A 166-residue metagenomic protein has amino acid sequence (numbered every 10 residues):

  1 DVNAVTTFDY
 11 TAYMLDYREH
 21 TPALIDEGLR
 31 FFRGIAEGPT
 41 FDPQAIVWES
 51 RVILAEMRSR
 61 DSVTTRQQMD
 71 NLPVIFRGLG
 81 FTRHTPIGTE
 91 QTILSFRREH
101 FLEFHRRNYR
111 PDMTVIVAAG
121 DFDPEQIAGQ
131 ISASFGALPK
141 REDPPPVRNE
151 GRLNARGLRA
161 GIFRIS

Functional and structural regions predicted by a protein language model:
D1-A23, Q44-A45, S59-M113, A133 (+1 more regions): Non-catalytic beta-strand/loop surface segments
L15-E49: M16/insulysin-pitrilysin zinc metalloprotease superfamily fold
E19-P22, G120-E125: Helix N-cap motif at beta-to-alpha junctions
G28-R33, A128-F135: Short amphipathic alpha-helices in soluble, non-transmembrane regions that often serve as interface/regulatory elements
E37, T89-T92, A118: Residues marking the start of alpha-helices
S50-M57: Short amphipathic alpha-helical coiled-coil/interface segments
